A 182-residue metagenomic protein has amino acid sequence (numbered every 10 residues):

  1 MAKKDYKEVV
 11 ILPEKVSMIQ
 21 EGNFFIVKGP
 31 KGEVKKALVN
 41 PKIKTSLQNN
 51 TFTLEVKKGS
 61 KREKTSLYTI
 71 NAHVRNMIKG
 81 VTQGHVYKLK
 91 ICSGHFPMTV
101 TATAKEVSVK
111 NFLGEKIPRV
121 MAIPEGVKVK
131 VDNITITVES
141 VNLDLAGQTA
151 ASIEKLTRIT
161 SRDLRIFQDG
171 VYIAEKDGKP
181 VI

Functional and structural regions predicted by a protein language model:
M1-I182: Ribosome-associated RNA-binding proteins
